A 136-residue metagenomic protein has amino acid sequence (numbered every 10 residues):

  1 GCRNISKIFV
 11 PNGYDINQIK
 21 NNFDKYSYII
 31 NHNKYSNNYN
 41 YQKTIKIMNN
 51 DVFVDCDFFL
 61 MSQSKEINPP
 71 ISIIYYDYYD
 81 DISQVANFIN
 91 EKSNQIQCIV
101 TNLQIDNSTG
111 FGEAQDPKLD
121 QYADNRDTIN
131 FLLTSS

Functional and structural regions predicted by a protein language model:
G1-S136: NAD(P)-dependent aldehyde/semialdehyde dehydrogenase
